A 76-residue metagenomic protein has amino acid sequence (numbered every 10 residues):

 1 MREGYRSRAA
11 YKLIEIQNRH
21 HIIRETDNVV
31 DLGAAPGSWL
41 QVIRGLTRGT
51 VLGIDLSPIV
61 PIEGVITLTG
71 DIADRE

Functional and structural regions predicted by a protein language model:
M1-D27: Class I SAM-dependent methyltransferase Rossmann-like catalytic core, especially the SAM/SAH-binding loop
R2, L32, G70: Glycine- and other small-residue-rich loops at beta-strand/loop junctions that grip anionic moieties
L13, G33, T67: Residue-level signature of catalytic and energy-coupling elements of molecular machines, predominantly ATP/GTP-dependent
I22, G45, I59-P61: Conserved catalytic network of the ASCE P-loop NTPase/AAA+ motor domain
E25-A35: Conserved class I S-adenosyl-L-methionine
P36-R48: Conserved SAM-binding loop of SAM-dependent methyltransferases across substrates and taxa, primarily the Class I
T50-D55: Conserved SAM-binding motif I beta-strand of class I
L56-E76: S-adenosyl-L-methionine
